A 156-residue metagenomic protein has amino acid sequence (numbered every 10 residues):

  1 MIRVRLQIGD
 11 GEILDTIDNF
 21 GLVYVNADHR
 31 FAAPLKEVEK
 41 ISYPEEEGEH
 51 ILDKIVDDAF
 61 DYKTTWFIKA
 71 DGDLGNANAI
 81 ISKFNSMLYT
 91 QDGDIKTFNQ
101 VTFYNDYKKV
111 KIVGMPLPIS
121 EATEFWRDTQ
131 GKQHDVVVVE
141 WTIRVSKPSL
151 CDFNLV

Functional and structural regions predicted by a protein language model:
M1-V156: Extracellular/virion structural assembly segments
